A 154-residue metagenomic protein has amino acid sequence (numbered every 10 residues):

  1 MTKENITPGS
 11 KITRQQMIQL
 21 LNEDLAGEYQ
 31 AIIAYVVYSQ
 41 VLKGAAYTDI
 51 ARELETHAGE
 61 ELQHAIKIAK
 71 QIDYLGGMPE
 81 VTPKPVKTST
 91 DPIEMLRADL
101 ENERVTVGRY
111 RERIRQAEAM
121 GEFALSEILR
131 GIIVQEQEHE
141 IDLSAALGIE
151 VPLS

Functional and structural regions predicted by a protein language model:
M1-S154: Iron-associated oxidoreductase/ferritin-like identity signal
